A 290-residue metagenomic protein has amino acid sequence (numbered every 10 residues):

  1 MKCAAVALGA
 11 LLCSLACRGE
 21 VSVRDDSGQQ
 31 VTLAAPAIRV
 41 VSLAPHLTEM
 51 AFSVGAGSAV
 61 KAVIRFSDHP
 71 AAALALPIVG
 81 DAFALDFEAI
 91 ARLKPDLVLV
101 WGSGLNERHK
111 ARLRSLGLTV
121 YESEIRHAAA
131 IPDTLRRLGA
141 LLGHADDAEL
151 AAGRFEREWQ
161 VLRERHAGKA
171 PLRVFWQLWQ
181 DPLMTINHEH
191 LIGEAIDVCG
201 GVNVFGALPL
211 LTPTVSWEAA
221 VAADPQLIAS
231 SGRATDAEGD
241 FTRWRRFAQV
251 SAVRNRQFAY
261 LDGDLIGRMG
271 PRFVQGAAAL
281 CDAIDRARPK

Functional and structural regions predicted by a protein language model:
A4-S14: Bacterial N-terminal signal peptides
C17-R39: N-terminal hydrophobic or amphipathic helices and topogenic motifs
V21-V23, Q29-Q30, D96-L97, W101 (+4 more regions): Extracytoplasmic substrate-binding proteins
R24-G28, V79-E88, G104, L208-W217: Short helix-initiation/N-cap motifs at beta->coil->alpha
I38-L93, L97-G104, H109, V204 (+1 more regions): A short, structured surface patch at a secondary-structure boundary
G55-A56, P70-A71, R114-S115, T185 (+1 more regions): Ligand-binding cleft/hinge of the Venus flytrap
I64, E189-T212, S230-G232, Y260: His/Asp/Glu-enriched short active-site or ligand-binding loop at hydrolase and phosphoryl-transfer sites
F87-K94, L116, V215-D224: Short helices/loops that flank or line small-molecule/ion binding pockets
